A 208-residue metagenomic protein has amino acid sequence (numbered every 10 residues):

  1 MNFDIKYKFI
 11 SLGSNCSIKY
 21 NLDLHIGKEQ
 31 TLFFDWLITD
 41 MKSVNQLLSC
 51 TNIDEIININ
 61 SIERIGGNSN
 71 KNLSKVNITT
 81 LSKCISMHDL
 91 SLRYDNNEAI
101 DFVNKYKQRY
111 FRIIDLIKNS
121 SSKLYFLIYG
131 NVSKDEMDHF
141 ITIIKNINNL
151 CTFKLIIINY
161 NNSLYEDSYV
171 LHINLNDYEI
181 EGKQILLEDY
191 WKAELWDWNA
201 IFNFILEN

Functional and structural regions predicted by a protein language model:
N2-N208: Extracellular glycan-modifying ectodomains
